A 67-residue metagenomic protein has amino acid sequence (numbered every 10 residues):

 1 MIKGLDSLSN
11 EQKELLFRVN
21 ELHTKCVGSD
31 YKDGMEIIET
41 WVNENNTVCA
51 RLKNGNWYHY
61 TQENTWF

Functional and structural regions predicted by a protein language model:
M1-T47: N-terminal non-globular leader segments, chiefly Sec-dependent signal peptides
A50-L52: Short linear proline/tyrosine/threonine-rich motifs used for host-factor recruitment and membrane trafficking/assembly
N56-F67: A short, surface-exposed beta-strand/turn
